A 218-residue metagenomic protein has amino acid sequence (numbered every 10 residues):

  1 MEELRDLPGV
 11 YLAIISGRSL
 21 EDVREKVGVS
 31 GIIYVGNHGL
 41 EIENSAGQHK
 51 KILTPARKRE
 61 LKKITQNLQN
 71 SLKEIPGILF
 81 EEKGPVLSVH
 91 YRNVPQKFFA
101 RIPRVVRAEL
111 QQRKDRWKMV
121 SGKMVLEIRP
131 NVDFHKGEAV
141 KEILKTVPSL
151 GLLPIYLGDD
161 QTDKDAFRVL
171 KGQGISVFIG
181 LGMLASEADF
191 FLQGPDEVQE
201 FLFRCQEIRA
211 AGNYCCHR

Functional and structural regions predicted by a protein language model:
M1-K83: Active-site phosphate-binding/coordination module
M1-R5, R107, F167: Short amphipathic alpha-helical segments and helix-helix/interface helices
R18-H38, K97-K118: Substrate-recognition/cap helix-loop segment adjacent to the acidic, metal-dependent catalytic center of Asp-based
N37, N44-K62, V120-G151: Substrate-recognition "cap/lid" segment bordering the active-site pocket of phosphatases
I75-L79, R116, L153, S176-F178: A short linear hydrophobic-aromatic micro-motif
I78-N93, W117-R129: Charged, glycine-interspersed solvent-exposed loop segments at helix/strand-loop junctions that cap or gate access
G137-R218: Mg2+-dependent phosphoryl-transfer enzymes with acidic/Ser/Thr/Gly-rich catalytic loops
